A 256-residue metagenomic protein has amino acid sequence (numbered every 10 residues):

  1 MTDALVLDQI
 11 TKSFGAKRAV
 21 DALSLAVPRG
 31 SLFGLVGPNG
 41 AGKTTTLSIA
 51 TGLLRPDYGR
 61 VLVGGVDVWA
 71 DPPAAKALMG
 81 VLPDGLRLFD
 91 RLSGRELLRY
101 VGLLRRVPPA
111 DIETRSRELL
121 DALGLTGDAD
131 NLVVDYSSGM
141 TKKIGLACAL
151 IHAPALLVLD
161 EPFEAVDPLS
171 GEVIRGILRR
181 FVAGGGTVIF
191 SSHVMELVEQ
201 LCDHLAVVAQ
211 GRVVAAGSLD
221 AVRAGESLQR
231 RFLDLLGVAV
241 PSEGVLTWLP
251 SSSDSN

Functional and structural regions predicted by a protein language model:
G59-A70, A74-A75: Conserved ABC transporter NBD signature motif
R99, L103, A110-D128: Conserved ABC ATPase "signature" region
A153: Conserved catalytic motifs of ABC-family nucleotide-binding domains
L157-E161: Catalytic Walker B motif of ABC-type/P-loop ATPase nucleotide-binding domains
V198-Q200: A short, surface-exposed alpha-helical micro-motif characterized by mixed small hydrophobic and charged/polar residues
A216-G217: ABC ATPase "signature
